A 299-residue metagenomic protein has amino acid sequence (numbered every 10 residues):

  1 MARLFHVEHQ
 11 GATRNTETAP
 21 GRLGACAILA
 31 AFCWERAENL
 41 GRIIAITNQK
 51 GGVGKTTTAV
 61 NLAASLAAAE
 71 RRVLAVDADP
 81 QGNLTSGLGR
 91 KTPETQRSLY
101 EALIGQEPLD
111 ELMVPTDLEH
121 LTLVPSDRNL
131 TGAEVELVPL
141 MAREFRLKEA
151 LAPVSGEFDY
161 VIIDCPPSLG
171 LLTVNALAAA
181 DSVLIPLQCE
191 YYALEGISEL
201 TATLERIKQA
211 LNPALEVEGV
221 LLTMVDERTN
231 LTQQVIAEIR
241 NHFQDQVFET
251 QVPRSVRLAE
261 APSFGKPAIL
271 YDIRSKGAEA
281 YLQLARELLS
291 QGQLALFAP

Functional and structural regions predicted by a protein language model:
A2-P299: P-loop NTP-binding core
